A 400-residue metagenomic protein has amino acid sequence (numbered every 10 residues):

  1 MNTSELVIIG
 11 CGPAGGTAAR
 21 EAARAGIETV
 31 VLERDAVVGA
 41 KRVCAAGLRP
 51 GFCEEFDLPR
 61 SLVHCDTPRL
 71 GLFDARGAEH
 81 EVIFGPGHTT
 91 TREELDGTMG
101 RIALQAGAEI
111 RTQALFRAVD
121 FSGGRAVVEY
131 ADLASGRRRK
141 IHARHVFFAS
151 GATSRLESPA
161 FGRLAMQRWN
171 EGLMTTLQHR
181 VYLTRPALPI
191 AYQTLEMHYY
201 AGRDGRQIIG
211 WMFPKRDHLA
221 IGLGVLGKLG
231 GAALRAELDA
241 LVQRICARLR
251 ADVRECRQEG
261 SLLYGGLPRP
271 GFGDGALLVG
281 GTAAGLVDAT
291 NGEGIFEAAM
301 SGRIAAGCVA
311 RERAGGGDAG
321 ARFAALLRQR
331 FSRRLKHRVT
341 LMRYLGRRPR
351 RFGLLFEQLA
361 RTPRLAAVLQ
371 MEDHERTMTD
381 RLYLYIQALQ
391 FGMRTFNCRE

Functional and structural regions predicted by a protein language model:
N2-L6: Extreme N-terminal starter segment of soluble prokaryotic enzymes
V7, C11, R20-V43: Glycine-rich FAD pyrophosphate-binding loop
C11, A25, I102-L249, G285: Predominantly flavin-linked oxidoreductase catalytic cores and closely associated redox partners
G15-G16: N-terminal Rossmann-fold NAD(P) dinucleotide-binding loop
L48-I102, Q113, F121: A conserved beta-strand/loop capping segment in the N-terminal third of enzymes that catalyze redox or closely related
R76, D120-A126, F272-G275: A short, glycine/Asx- and small/polar-enriched loop/turn that sits immediately N-terminal to a beta-strand
A118, R206, L229-C308: FAD/FMN-dependent oxidoreductases across multiple families
A310-E400: C-terminal helical "tail/cap" subdomain of flavin- and related membrane-associated enzymes
